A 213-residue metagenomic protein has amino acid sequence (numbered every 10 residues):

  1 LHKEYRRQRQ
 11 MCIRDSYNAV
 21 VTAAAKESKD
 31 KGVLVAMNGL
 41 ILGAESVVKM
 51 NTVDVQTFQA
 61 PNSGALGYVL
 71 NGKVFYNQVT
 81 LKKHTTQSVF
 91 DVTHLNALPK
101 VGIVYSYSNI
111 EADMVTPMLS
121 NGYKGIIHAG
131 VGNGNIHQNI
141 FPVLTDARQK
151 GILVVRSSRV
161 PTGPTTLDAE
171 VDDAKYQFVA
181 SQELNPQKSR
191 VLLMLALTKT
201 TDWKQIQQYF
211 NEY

Functional and structural regions predicted by a protein language model:
L1-I13: Single conserved hydrophobic/aromatic residue that forms the stacking wall/gate of nucleotide- or nucleobase-binding
Q10, R14-V35, G39, G43-S46 (+2 more regions): Short, glycine-/small-residue-rich phosphate/pyrophosphate-handling segment
N18-T22, L40, A65, P117 (+2 more regions): Alpha-helical scaffold segments in soluble metabolic enzymes
T22-K26, V69-G72, N121, A129 (+3 more regions): Change "in soluble alpha/beta enzymes" to "in soluble alpha/beta proteins
S28-G32, M37-N38, S63, L98-V101 (+2 more regions): Short coil/turn connectors at secondary-structure junctions
L34-N38, Y105, A129, S157-S158: Short beta-strand segments
G43-G125, N133, E212-Y213: Accessory alpha-helical/coil subdomains and C-terminal extensions that flank or cap enzyme catalytic cores
N133-Y213: C-terminal non-catalytic interaction/assembly regions of soluble proteins
